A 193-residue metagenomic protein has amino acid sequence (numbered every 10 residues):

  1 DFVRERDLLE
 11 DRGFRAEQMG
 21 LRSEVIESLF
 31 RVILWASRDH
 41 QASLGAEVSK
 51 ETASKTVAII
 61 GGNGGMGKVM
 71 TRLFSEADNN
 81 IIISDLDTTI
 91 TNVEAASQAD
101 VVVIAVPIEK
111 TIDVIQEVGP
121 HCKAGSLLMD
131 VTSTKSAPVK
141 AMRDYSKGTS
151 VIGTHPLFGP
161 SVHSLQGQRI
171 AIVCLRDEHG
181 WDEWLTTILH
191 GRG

Functional and structural regions predicted by a protein language model:
D1-T56, N63, R72-N80: N-terminal hydrophobic or amphipathic helices and topogenic motifs
E51-T56, Q98, G125, G167: Phosphate-coordination loops involved in phosphoryl transfer and adenosine-cofactor binding
I59-I60, I104, I172: Hydrophobic Val/Ile/Leu positions in short beta-strands of Rossmann-like dinucleotide-binding domains
N63, L86-T88, T132: Residues in the short beta-alpha loop(s) of Rossmann-like NAD(P)-binding domains
G67-K68: N-terminal Rossmann-fold NAD(P) dinucleotide-binding loop
I81-E94: Adenosine-cofactor binding site in Rossmann-like domains, unifying the SAM/SAH pocket of S-adenosylmethionine-dependent
V93-S97, V101-M142: Rossmann-fold NAD(P) dinucleotide-binding segment
T134-R192: Rossmann-fold dinucleotide-binding core
